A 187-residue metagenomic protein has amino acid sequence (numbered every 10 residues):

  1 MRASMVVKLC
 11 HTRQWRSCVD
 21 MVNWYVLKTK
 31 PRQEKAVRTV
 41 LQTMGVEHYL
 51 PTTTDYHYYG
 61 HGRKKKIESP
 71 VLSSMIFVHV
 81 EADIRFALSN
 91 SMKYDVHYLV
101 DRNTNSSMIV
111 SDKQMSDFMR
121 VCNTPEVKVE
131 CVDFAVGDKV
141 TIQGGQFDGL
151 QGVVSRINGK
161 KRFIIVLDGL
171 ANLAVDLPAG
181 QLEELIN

Functional and structural regions predicted by a protein language model:
R2-K139, V154, K161-N187: Acidic-enriched and Gly/Ser
G149-R156: Short beta-strand-centered aromatic/proline hotspots
